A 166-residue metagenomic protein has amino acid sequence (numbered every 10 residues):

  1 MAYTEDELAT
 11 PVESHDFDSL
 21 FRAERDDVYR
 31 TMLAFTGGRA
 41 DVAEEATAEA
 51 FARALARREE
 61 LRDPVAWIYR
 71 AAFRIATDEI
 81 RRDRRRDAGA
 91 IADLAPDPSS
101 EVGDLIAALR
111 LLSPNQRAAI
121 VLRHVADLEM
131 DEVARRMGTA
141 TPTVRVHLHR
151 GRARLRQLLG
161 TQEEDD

Functional and structural regions predicted by a protein language model:
A2, L8-H15, S19, R82-R110: Acidic, proline/glycine-rich intrinsically disordered inter-domain spacer in sigma factors
A2-L8, R135-R136, A153-D166: C-terminal edge and immediately downstream basic/flexible tail or linker adjoining helix-turn-helix-like DNA-binding
A9, R110, P114, A126-T143 (+1 more regions): Helix-turn-helix DNA-binding module
A9-S19, Y29-E49, R58-R62, E164: Short, charged helix-capping/linker segments at alpha-helix termini
V28, M32, A43-A54, A71 (+3 more regions): Short, small-hydrophobic-rich alpha-helical interface motif
A56, E60-V65, R70-I91, P98 (+1 more regions): Arg/Lys-rich amphipathic alpha helix in sigma70-family domain 2
F73, T77, M137-T161: DNA-recognition helix of helix-turn-helix
A119-R123: A short pre-motif secondary-structure segment
